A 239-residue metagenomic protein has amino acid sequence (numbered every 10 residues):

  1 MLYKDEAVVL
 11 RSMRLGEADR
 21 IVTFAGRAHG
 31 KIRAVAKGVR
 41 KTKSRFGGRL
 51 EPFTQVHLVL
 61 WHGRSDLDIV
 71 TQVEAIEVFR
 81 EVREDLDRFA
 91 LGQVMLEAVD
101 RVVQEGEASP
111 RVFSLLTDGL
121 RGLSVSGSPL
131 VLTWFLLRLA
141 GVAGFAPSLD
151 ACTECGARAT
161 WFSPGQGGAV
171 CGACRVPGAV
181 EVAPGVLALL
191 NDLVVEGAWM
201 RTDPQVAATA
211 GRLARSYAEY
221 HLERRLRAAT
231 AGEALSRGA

Functional and structural regions predicted by a protein language model:
M1-I21, A25-A239: Non-catalytic alpha-helical scaffolds and adjoining flexible linkers that form interface surfaces for assembly
